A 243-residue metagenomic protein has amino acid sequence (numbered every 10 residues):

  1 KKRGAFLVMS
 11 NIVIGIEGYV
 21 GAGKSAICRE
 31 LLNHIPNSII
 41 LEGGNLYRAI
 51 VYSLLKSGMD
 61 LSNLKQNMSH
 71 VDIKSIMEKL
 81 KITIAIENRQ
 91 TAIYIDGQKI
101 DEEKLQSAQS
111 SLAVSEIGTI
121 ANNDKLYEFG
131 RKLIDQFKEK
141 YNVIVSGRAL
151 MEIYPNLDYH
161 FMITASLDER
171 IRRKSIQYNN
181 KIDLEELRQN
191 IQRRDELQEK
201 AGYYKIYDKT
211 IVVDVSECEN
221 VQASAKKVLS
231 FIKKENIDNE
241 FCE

Functional and structural regions predicted by a protein language model:
V13: Walker A (P-loop) ATP-phosphate-binding motif of ABC ATPase nucleotide-binding domains
I16: Hydrophobic anchor at the beta1->P-loop junction of P-loop NTPases
V20: The conserved Walker
K24: Conserved lysine of the Walker
I27: Hydrophobic positions on the alpha1 helix immediately C-terminal to the Walker A/P-loop
H34-Q106: N-terminal phosphate/diphosphate-binding loop that engages ATP/GTP or pyrophosphate donors across diverse enzyme folds
I76, A85-Q90, Y127-E139, G147-L157 (+3 more regions): Small-molecule kinase domains that catalyze NTP-dependent phosphoryl transfer to phosphate-bearing small molecules
I95, I100-N179: ATP-dependent NMP and nucleoside kinases share a basic, alpha-helical "lid"
